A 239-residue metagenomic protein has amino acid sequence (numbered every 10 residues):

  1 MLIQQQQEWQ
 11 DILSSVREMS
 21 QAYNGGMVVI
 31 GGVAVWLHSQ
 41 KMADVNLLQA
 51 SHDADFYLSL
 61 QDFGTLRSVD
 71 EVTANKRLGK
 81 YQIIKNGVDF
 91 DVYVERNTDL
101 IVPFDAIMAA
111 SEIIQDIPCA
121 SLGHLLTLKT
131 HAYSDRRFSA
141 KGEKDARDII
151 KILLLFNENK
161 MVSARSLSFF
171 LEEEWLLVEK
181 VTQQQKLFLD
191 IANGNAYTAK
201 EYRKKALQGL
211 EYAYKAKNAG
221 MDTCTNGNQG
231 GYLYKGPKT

Functional and structural regions predicted by a protein language model:
M1-T239: Compositionally biased terminal segments of proteins
